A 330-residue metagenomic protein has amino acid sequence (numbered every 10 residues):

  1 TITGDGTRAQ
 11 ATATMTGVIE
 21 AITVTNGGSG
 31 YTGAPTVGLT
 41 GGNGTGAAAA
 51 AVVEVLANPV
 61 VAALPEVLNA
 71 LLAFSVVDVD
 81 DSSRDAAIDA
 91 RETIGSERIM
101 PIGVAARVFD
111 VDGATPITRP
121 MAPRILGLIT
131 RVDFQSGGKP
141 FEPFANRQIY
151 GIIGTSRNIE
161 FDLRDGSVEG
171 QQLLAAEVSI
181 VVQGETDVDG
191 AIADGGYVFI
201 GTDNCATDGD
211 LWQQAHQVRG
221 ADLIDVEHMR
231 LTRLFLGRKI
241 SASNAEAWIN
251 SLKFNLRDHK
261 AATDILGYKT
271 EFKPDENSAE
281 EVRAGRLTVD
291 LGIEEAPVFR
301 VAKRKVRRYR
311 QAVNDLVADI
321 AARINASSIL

Functional and structural regions predicted by a protein language model:
T1, A47, L56-L231, K269 (+1 more regions): A glycine- and small-residue-enriched flexible loop/hinge signal that marks low-structured segments
I2-V55: Conserved, function-critical positions that sit in or immediately flank catalytic and ligand-binding motifs
D5-A9, S29, G44-G46, R84-D85 (+3 more regions): Short, surface-exposed beta-strand/loop "edge" segments at domain boundaries and coil↔beta transitions
T7-A9, L266, R283-V289: Residues at beta-strand starts and edge strands
I19-T25, T36-V37, A193-A206, L287 (+1 more regions): Short, well-ordered strand-loop elements centered on a beta-strand within folded domains, enriched for acidic residues
Q214-E276: Acidic, low-complexity glycine/serine/threonine-rich segments
E276-L330: C-terminal edge-of-domain segments
